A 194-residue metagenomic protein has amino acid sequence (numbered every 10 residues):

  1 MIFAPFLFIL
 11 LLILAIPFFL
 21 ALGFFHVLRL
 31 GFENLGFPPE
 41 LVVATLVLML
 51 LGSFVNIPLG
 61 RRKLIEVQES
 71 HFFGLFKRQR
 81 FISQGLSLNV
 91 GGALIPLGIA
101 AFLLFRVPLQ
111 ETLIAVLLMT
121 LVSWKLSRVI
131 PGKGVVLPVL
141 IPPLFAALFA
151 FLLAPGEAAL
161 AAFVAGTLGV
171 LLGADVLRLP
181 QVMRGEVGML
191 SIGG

Functional and structural regions predicted by a protein language model:
M1-F76: N-terminal topogenic module of multi-pass integral membrane proteins
M1-I16, N34-A44, G134-G194: C-terminal transmembrane helix-loop-helix hairpin of multi-pass membrane proteins
F24-R29, G52-K63, G74-F76, L121-G132 (+1 more regions): C-terminal ends of transmembrane helices
P38, K77-G91, L190-G194: Juxtamembrane helix-loop boundaries in multi-pass membrane proteins
S83, S87-A162, G166-L171: Conserved mixed alpha/beta catalytic, RNA-binding, or beta-rich assembly cores of soluble enzyme, regulatory
